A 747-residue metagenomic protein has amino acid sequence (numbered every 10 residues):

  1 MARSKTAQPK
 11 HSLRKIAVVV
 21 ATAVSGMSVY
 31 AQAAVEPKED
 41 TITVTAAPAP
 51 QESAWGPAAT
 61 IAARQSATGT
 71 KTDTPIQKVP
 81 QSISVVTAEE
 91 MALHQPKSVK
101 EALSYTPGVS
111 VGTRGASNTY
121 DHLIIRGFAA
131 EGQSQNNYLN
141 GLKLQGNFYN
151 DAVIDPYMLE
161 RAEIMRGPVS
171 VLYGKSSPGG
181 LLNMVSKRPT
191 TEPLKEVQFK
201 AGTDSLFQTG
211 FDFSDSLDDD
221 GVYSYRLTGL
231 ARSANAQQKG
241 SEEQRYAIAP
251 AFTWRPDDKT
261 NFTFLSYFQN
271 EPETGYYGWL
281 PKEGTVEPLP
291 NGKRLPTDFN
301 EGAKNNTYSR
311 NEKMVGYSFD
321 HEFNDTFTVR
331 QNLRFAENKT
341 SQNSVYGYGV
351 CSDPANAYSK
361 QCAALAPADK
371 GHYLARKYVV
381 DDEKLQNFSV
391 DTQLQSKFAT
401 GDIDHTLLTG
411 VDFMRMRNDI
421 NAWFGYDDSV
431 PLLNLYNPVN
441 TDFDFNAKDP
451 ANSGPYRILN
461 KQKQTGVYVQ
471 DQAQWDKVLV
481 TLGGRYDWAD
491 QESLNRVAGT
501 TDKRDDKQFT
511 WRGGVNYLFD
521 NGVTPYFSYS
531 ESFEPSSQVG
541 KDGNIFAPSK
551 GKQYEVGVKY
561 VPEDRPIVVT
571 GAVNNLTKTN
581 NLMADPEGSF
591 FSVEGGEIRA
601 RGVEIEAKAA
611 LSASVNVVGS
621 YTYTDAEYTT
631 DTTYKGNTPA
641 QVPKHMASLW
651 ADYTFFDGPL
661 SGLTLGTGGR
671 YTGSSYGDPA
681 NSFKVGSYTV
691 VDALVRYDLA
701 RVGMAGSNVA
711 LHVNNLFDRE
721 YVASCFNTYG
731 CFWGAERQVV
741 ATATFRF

Functional and structural regions predicted by a protein language model:
R3, E39-P193, V197, S532 (+1 more regions): Acidic, small-polar-rich N-terminal luminal/periplasmic segments of exported/outer-membrane proteins
I16-A21, V29, E383, T406-L407 (+2 more regions): Conserved C-terminal beta-signal and adjacent last beta-strands/turns of outer-membrane beta-barrel proteins
Y157-E160, V171-P250, P256-T260, K313 (+2 more regions): Outer-membrane beta-barrel translocator/receptor signature
R232-A236, A249-E322, E337-L385, V430-N460 (+2 more regions): Acidic/polar loop-and-plug regions of large Gram-negative outer-membrane beta-barrel proteins
T253-D257, L385, D404-M416, I458-K578: Structural signature of Gram-negative outer-membrane beta-barrels, strongest in the C-terminal barrel of TonB-dependent
V315-E337, R376-L494: Face-selective signature of the C-terminal outer-membrane beta-barrel domain
D320-E322, F327-R334, N338-Y346, P525 (+3 more regions): Membrane-embedded beta-barrel scaffold of Gram-negative outer-membrane proteins
K477, N575, E594-D678: Gram-negative outer-membrane beta-barrel transporters
